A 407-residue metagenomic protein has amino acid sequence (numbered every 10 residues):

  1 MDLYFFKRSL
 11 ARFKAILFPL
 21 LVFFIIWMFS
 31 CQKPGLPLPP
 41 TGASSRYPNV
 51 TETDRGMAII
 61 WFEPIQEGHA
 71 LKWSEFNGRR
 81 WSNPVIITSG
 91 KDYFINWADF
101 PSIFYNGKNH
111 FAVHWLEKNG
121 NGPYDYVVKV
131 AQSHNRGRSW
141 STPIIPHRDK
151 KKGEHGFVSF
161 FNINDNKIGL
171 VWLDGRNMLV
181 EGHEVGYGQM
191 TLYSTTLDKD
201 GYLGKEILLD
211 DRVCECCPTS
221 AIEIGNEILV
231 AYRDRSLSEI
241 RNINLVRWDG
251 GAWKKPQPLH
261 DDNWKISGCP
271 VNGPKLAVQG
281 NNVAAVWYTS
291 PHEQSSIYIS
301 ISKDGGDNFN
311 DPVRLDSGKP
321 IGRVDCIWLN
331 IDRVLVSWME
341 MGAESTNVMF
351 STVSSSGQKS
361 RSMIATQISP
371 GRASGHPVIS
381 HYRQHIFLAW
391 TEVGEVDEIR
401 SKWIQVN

Functional and structural regions predicted by a protein language model:
M1-R12: N-terminal secretory signal peptides that target proteins for export/translocation
R12-L20: Alpha-helical transmembrane segments
P19-W27: Bacterial N-terminal signal peptides
C31-N407: Extracellular, repeat-based ectodomains that mediate carbohydrate processing or recognition
